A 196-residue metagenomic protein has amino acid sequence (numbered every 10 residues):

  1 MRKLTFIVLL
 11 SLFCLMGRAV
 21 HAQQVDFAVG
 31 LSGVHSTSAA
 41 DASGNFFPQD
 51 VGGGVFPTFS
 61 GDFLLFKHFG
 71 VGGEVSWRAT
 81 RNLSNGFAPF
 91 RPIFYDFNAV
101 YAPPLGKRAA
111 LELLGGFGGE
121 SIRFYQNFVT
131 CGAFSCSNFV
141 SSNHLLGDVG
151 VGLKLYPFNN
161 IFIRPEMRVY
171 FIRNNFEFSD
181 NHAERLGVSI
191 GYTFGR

Functional and structural regions predicted by a protein language model:
M1-I7: Bacterial N-terminal signal peptides that target proteins for export
F6, E177-V188: Short glycine/proline-enriched turn or capping motifs at secondary-structure junctions
I7-L15: Bacterial N-terminal signal peptides
M16-A22: Sec/Tat signal peptide C-region and signal peptidase I cleavage site
Q24, L31-G33, V55-F134, H144-G147 (+3 more regions): Gram-negative (and chloroplast) outer-membrane scaffold detector with strong preference for beta-barrel transmembrane
V34-P57, S142-N143: Surface-exposed strand-loop-strand hairpins of Gram-negative outer-membrane beta-barrel proteins
S43-F47, N82-A88, A133-F139, R173-F178: Extracellular loop and loop/strand-boundary signature of outer-membrane beta-barrel proteins
